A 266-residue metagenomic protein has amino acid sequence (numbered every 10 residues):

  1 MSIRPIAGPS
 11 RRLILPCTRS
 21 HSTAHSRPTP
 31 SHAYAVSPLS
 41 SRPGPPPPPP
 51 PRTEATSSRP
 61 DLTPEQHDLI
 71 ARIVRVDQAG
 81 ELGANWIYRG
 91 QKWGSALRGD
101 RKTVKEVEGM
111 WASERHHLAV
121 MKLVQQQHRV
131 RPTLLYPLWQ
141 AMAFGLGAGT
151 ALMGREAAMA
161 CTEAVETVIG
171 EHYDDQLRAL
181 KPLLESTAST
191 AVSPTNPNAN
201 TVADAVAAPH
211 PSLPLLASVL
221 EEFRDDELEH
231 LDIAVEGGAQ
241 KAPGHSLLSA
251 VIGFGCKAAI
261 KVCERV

Functional and structural regions predicted by a protein language model:
S2-V266: Non-heme di-metal
